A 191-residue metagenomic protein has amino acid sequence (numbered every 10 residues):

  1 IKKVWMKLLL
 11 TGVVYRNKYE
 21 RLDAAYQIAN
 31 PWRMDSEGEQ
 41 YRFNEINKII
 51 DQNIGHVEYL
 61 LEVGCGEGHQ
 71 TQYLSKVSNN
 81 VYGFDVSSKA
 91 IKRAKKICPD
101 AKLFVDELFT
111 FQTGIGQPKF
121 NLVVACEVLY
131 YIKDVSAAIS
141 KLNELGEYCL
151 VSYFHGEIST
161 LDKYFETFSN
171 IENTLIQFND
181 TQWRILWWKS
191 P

Functional and structural regions predicted by a protein language model:
I1-D51, T160: Conserved class I S-adenosyl-L-methionine
E67-S78: Conserved SAM-binding loop of SAM-dependent methyltransferases across substrates and taxa, primarily the Class I
V81-D85: Conserved SAM-binding motif I beta-strand of class I
S87-K89: Conserved SAM/SAH-binding beta-strand->alpha-helix loop
A94-K95: Conserved SAM-binding loop
P99-T110: Conserved SAM-binding strand-loop segment of SAM-dependent methyltransferases
V124: A conserved beta-strand element that flanks and buttresses the S-adenosyl-L-methionine
G146-G156: Conserved beta-strand signature within the Rossmann-like core of class I S-adenosyl-L-methionine
